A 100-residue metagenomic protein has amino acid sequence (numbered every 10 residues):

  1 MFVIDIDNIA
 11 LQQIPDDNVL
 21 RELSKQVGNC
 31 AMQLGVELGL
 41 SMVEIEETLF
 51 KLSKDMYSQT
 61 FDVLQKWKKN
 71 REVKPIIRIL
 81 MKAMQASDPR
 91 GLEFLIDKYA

Functional and structural regions predicted by a protein language model:
D5, L11-V19, M32-A100: Alpha-helical death-domain superfamily interaction modules
N18-Q26: Short, amphipathic alpha-helical "recognition" segments used to contact nucleic acids or chromatin
